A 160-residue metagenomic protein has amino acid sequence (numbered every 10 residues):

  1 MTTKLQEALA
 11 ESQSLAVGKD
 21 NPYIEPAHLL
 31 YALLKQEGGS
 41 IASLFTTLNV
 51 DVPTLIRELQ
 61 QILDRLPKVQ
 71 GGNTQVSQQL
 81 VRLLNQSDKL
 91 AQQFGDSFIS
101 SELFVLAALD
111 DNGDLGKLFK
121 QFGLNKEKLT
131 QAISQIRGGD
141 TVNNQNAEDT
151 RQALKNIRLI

Functional and structural regions predicted by a protein language model:
M1-I160: Histone-fold recognition with a strong bias for associated Lys/Arg-rich disordered tails
